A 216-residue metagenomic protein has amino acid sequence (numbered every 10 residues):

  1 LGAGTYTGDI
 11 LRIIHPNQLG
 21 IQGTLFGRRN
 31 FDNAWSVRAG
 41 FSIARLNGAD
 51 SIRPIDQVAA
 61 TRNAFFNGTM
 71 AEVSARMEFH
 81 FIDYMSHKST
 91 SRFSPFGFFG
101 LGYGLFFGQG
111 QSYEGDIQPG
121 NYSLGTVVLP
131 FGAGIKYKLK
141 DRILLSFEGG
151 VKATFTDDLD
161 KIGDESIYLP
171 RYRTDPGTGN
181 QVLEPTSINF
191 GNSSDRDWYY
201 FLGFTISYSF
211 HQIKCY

Functional and structural regions predicted by a protein language model:
L1-A3, G23-R29, F41, A75-F81 (+4 more regions): Residues on the lipid-exposed face of transmembrane beta-strands in outer-membrane beta-barrel proteins
L1-N30, G108, D197-K214: Short glycine/proline- and aromatic-enriched beta-strand/turn motifs that initiate or cap beta-hairpins
G8-I13, V58-N67, G115-N121, F190-N192: Extracellular loop and loop/strand-boundary signature of outer-membrane beta-barrel proteins
H15-L19, R53-A60, S112-I117, I162-R171: Flexible, surface-exposed loop regions and adjacent strand-edge segments of Gram-negative outer-membrane beta-barrel
N17-I21, T69-V73, F93, N121-L129 (+1 more regions): Residues that define the transmembrane beta-barrel architecture of outer-membrane proteins
W35-Y113, F210: Gram-negative (and chloroplast) outer-membrane scaffold detector with strong preference for beta-barrel transmembrane
S36, S86, G134, K138 (+2 more regions): Membrane-spanning beta-strand positions in outer-membrane beta-barrel proteins
K140-Y216: Predominantly the C-terminal beta-signal and adjacent terminal strand-loop region of outer-membrane beta-barrel
